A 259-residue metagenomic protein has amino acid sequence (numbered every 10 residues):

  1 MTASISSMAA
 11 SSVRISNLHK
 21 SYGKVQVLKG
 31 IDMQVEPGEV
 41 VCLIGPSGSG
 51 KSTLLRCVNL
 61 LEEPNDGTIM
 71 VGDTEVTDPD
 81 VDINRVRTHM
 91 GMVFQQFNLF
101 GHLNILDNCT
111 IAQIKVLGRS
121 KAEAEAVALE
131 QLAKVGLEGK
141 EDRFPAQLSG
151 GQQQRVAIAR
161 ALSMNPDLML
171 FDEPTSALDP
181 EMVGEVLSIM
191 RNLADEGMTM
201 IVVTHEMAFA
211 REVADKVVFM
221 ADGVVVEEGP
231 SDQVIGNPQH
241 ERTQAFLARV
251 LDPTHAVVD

Functional and structural regions predicted by a protein language model:
M1-H19, T254-D259: ABC-family P-loop ATPase nucleotide-binding domain
T2, A221, D232-D259: C-terminal boundary and immediately downstream tail of ABC-type ATPase nucleotide-binding domains
M8-S231: ABC family nucleotide-binding domain
